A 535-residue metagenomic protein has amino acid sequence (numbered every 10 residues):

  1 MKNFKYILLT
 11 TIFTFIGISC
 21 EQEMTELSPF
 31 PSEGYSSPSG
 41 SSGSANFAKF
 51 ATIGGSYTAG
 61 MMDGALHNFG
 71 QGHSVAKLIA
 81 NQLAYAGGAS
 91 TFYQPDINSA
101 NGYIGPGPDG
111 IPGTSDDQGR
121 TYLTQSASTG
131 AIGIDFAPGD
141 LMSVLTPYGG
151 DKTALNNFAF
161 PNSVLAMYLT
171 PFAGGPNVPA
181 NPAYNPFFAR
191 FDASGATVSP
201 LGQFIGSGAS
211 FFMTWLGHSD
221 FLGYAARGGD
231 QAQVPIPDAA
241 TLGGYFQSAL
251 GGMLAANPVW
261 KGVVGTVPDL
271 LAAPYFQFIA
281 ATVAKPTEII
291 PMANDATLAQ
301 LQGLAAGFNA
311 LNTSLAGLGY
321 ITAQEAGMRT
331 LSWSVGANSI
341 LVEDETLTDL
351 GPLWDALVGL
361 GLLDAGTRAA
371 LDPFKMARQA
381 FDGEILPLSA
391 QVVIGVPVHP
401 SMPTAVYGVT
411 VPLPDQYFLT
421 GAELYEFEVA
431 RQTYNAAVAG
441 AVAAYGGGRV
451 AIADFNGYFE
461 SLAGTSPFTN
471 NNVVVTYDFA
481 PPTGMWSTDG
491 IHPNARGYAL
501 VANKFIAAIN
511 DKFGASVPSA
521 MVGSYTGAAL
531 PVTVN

Functional and structural regions predicted by a protein language model:
M1-I18: Sec-dependent bacterial lipoprotein signal peptides
T14-N46, A515-N535: Bacterial Sec-dependent N-terminal signal peptides
A48-G64: Catalytic nucleophile-elbow at a beta strand-turn-alpha helix junction centered on a G-D-S/GDSL motif, marking
F50, V75, I79, S210 (+1 more regions): Histidine-centered active-site loop/cap adjacent to the catalytic His in serine esterases/O-acetyl transfer systems
S56-A59, G217-G223, P268-A272, G457-E460 (+1 more regions): Solvent-exposed loop/turn segments at secondary-structure junctions within structured extracellular/periplasmic domains
L66-S248, L271, F276, T282 (+4 more regions): Conserved SGNH/GDSL esterase-like catalytic core that processes O-acyl groups on lipids and polysaccharides
I205-S207, Y245-V264, A430-D454: A structural motif corresponding to the C-terminal end of an alpha-helix and its immediate exit/capping segment
A273-R449, A453-T483, R496: Acidic, Ser/Thr/Gly/Pro-rich low-complexity segments that form flexible
